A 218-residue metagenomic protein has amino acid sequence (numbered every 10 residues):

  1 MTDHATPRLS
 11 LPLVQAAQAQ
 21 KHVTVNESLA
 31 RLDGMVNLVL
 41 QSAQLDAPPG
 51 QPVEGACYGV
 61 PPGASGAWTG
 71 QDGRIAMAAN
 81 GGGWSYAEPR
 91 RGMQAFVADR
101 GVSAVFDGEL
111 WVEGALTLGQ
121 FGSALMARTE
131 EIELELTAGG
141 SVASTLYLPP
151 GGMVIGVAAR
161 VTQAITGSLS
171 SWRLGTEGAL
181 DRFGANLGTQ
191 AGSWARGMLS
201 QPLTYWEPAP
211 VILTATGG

Functional and structural regions predicted by a protein language model:
M1-L9, L13-P49, R90, G101-G140: Glycine-rich, low-complexity segments
D33-N37, C57-T117: Short, surface-exposed terminal/edge motifs of secreted or surface/virion proteins that either
S42-A47, A79-S85, R196-M198: Short alpha-helix capping/helix-loop boundary micro-motifs
G63-G66, G101, T162-G167, A179: Acidic glycine-/aspartate-rich tracts in secreted/extracellular proteins
A138-Y147, A191-M198: Short beta-strands within extracellular/lumenal beta-sheet-rich domains
G140-E177: Beta-rich globular "head" domains
A164-W206: Terminal beta-strand-rich extracellular "head" domains that mediate receptor/glycan or other ligand binding
P202-G218: Noncatalytic modules at the cell exterior or secretory-pathway interfaces, chiefly beta-strand-rich lectin/adhesion
